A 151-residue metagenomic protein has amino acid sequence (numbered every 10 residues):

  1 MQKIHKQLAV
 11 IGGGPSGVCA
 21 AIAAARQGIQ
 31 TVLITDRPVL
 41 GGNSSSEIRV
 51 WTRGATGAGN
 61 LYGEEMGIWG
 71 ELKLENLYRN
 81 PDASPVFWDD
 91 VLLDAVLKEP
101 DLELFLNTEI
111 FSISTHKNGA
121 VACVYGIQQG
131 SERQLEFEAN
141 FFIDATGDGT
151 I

Functional and structural regions predicted by a protein language model:
Q2-S16: Beta1/beta-strand and adjacent pyrophosphate-binding region of the FAD-binding site in flavoprotein oxidoreductases
I4-K6, S131-F141: Core beta-strand elements of the Rossmann-like FAD/NAD(P) dinucleotide-binding domain in flavoenzyme oxidoreductases
H5, A23-Q30, I34-G119, Y125: Conserved N-terminal/central alpha/beta ligand/cofactor-binding core
I11, F137-G147: Short hydrophobic core segments
G13-G14, P81, E132-L135: Alpha-helix N-cap/helix-initiation motif
I127-Q129: A generic structural motif
T150-I151: Rossmann-like dinucleotide-binding core of oxidoreductases
